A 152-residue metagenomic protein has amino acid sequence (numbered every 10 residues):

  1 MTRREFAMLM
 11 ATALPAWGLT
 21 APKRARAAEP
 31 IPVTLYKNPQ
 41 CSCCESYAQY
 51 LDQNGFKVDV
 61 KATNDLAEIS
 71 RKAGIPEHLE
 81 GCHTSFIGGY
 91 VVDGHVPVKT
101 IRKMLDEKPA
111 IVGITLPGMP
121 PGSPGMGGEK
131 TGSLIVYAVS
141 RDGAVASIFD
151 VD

Functional and structural regions predicted by a protein language model:
M1-L14: N-terminal secretory signal peptides and thylakoid transit peptides that target proteins across membranes
A21-N38: C-terminal segment of N-terminal export signals and the immediately downstream linker at the start of the mature
P32-V33, F56-V58, G88-V91: Short active-site oxyanion
N38-Q49: Conserved redox-active cysteine motifs that mediate thiol-disulfide chemistry, especially di-cysteine Cys-X(1-2)-Cys
A48, T63-L66, V98, R102: Extracytoplasmic/secreted envelope proteins and their assembly/folding machinery, especially bacterial periplasmic
Q49-F56, V60: Iron-sulfur (Fe-S) cluster-binding segments and ferredoxin-like electron-carrier domains, especially [2Fe-2S]
V58-I69, H78-L79, I87: Thiol-based oxidoreductase modules, predominantly thioredoxin-like and allied folds used for disulfide exchange
K72-D152: Thiol/selenol-based redox catalytic cores and closely related redox-interacting motifs
